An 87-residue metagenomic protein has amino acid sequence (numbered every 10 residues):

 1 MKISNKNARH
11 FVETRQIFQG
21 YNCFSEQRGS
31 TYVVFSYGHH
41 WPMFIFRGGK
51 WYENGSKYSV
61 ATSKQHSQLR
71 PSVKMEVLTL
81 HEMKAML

Functional and structural regions predicted by a protein language model:
M1-L87: Terminal leader/tail segments of proteins
